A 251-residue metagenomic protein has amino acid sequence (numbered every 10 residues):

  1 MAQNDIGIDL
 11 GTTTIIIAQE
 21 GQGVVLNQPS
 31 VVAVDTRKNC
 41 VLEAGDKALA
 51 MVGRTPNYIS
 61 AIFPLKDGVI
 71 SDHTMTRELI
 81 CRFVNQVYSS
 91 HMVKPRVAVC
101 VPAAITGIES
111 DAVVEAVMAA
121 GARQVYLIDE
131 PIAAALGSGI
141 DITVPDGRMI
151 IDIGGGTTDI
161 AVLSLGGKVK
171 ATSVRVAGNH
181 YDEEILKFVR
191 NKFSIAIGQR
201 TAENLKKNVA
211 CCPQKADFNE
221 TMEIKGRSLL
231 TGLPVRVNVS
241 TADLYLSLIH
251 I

Functional and structural regions predicted by a protein language model:
M1-I153, A161-I249: Nucleotide/phosphate-binding catalytic cleft detector across ATP-hydrolyzing and phosphate-transferring enzymes
